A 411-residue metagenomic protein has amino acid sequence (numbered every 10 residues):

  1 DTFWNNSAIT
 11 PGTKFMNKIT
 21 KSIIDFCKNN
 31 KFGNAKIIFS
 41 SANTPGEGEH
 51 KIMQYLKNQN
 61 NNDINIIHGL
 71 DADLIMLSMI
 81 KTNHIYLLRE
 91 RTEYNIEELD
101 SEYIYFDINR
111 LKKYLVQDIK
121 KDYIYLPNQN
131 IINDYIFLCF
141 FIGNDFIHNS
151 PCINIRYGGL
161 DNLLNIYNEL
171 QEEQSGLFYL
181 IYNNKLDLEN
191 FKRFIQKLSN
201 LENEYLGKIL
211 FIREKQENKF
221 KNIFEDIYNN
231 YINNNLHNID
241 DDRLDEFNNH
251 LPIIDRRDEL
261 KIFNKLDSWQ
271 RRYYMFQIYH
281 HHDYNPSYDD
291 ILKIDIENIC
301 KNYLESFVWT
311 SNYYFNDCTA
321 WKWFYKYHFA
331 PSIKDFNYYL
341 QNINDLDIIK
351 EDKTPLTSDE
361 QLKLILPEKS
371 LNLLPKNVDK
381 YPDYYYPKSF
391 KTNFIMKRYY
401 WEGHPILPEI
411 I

Functional and structural regions predicted by a protein language model:
D1-I411: Noncatalytic, typically N-terminal accessory segments of nucleic acid-processing enzymes and closely related
